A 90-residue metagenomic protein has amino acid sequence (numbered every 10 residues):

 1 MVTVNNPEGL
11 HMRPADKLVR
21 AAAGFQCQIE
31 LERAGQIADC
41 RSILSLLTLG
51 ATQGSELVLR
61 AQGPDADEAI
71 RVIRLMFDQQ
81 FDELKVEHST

Functional and structural regions predicted by a protein language model:
M1-N6: Short amphipathic
H11: Conserved nucleotide-state-sensing and coupling region of NTP-binding domains
P14, D39-S42, A69: Helical mechanochemical/support elements of P-loop NTPase systems and associated helical scaffolds
D16-V19, R74: Predominant activation on well-ordered alpha-helical scaffold segments within soluble catalytic domains
V19, F25, E30-P64: Amphipathic, hydrophobic secondary-structure cores in small proteins
T52-S89: C-terminal structural segments of small proteins and small subunits
